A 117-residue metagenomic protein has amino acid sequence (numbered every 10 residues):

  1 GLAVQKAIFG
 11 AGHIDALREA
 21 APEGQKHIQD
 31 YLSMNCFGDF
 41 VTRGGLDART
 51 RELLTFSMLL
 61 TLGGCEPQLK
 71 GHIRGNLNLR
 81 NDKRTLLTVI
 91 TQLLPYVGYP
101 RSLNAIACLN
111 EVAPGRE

Functional and structural regions predicted by a protein language model:
G1-A48, N78, L94, P100-E117: Acidic, glycine/proline-rich low-complexity segments that act as flexible tails and inter-domain linkers
G10, L59, N81: Residue-level marker of positions within ordered structural domains that often coincide with functionally constrained
S33-F37, R84-V89: Short, charged low-complexity intrinsically disordered segments located at boundaries of structured domains
C36, M58-C65, G98: Short alpha-helix boundary/capping elements
G44, S57-G63, N76: Short, glycine/charged-rich beta-strand-loop motifs at protein surfaces that mediate ligand recognition and catalysis
T50-L60, L69, L86-L93: Short, structured motif recognition centered on aromatic/hydrophobic residues
G63-T88, R101-V112: Extended intrinsically disordered, low-complexity coil regions enriched in Ser, Thr, Gly, Ala and often Pro
